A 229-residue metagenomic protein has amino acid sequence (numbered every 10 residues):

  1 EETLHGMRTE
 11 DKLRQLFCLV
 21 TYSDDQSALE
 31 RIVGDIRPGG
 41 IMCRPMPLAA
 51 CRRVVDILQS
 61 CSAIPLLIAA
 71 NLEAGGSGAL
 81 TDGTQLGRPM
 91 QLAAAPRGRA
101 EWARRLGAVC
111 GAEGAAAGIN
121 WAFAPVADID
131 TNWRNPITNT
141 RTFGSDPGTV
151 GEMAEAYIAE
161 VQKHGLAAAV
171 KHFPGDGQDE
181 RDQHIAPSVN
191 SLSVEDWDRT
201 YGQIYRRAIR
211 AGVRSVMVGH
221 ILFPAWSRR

Functional and structural regions predicted by a protein language model:
E1-D25, Y157: Boundary/entry segment of secreted carbohydrate-active catalytic domains
E1-L4, Q26-A28, R199-R206: Alpha-helical scaffolding within the catalytic cores of extracellular/periplasmic polymer-degrading hydrolases
R14-Q15, P38-G39, A63-L66, I119-N120 (+2 more regions): Short, well-ordered coil/turn segments that N-cap beta-strands
Y22, E30-M153, H172, G177-S191 (+1 more regions): Enzymes and membrane/adaptor proteins characterized by extended Gly/Ser/Thr/Asp/Glu-rich, aromatic-dotted
M153, I158-H172, D196-S215: Phosphate/pyrophosphate-binding betaalpha-module
